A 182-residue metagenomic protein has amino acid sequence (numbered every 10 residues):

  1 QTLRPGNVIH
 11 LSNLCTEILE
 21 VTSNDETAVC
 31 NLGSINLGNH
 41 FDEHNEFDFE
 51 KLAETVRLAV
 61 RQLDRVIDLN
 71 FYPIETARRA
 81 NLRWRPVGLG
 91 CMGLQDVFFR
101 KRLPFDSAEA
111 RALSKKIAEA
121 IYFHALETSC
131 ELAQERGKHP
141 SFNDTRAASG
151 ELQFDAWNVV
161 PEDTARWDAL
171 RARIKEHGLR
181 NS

Functional and structural regions predicted by a protein language model:
Q1-N81, P86, G93-K101: Function-dense linear segments that define catalytic or interfacial modules in macromolecule-processing proteins
T55-R78, L82, P104-S182: Internal maturation/activation junctions in enzymes
